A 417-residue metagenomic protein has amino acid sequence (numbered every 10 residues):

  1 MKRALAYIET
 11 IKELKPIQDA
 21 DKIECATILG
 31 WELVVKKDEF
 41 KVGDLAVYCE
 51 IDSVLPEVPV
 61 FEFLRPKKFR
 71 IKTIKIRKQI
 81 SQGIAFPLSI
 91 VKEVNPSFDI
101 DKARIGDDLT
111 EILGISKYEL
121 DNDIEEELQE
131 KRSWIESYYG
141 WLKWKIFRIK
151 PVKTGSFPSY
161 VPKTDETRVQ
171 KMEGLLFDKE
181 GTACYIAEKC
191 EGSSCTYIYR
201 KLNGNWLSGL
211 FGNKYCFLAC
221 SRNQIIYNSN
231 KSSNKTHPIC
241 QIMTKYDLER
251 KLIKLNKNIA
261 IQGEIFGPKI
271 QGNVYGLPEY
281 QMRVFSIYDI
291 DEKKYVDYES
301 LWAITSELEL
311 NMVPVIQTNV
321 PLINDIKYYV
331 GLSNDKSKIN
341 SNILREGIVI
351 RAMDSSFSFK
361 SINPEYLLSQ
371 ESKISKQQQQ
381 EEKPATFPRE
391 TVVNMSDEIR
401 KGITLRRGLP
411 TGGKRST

Functional and structural regions predicted by a protein language model:
M1-T417: Core nucleotide-handling region used for phosphoryl-transfer chemistry
